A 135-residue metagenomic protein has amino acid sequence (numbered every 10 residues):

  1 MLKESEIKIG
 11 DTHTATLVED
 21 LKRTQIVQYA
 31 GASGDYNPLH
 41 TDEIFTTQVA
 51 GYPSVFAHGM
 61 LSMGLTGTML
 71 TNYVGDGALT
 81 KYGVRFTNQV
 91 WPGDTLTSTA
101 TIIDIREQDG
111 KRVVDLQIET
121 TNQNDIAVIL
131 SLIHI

Functional and structural regions predicted by a protein language model:
M1-A78: Hot-dog-fold acyl-thioester-processing enzymes
K8, Q123-N124: Short, ordered coil/turn segments that flank beta-strands lining enzyme active or ligand-binding pockets
T80-Q123: Hydrophobic beta-sheet segments that form the core/acyl-binding groove of ACP/CoA-dependent acyl-chain-processing
I133-I135: Conserved small/polar residues in nucleotide/adenosyl-binding loops
